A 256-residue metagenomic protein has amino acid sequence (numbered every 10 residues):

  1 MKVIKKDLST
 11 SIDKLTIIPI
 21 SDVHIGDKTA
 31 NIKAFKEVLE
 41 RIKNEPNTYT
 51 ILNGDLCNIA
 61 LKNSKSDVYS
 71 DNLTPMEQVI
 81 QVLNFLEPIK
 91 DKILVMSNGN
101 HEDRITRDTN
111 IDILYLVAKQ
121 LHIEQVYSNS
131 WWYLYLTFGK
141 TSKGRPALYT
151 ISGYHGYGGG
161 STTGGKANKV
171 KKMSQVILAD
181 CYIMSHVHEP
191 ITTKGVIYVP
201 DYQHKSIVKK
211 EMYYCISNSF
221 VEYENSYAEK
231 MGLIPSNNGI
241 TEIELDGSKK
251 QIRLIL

Functional and structural regions predicted by a protein language model:
I4-S128: Core catalytic region of metal-dependent phosphoesterases/phosphodiesterases, especially metallo-beta-lactamase-like
K6-I18, Y133-S152, K209-M212: Beta-strand-turn-beta hairpins that frame and shape the catalytic cleft of phosphate-ester-processing enzymes
K6-L8, E40, N84, T141-S142 (+2 more regions): Short, flexible, glycine/charge-rich loop motifs used to bind or transfer phosphoryl groups or to couple energy/partner
D22-V23, N100, G156, S217-S219: Fold-independent oxyanion-binding glycine-rich loops and adjacent beta-strand/coil segments at enzyme active sites
I42, F138-R145, Y198-I207: Alpha-helix termini
I93-M96, D103-T192: Charged, low-complexity C-terminal accessory regions
T150-I151, Y157-L254: Conserved beta-sheet core of the metallophosphoesterase superfamily
